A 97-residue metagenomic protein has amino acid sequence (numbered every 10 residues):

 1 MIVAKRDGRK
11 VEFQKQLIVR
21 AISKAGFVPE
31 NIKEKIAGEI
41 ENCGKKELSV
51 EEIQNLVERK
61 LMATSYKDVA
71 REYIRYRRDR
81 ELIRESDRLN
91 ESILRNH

Functional and structural regions predicted by a protein language model:
M1-H97: Extended catalytic cores of very large enzyme megasubunits
